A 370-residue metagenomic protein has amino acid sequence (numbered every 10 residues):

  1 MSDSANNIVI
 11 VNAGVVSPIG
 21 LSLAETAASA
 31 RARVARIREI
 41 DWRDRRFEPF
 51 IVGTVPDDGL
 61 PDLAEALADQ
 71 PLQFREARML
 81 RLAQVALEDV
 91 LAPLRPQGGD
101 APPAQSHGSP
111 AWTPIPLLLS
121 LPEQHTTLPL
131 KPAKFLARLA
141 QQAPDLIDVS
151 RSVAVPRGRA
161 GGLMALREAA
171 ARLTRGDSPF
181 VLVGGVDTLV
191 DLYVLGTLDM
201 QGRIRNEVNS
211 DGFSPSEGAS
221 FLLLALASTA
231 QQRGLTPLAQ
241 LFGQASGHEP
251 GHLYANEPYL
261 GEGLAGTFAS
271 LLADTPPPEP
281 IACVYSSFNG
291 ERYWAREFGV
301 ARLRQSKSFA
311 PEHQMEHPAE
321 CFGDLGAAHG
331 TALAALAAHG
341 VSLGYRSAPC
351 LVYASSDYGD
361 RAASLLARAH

Functional and structural regions predicted by a protein language model:
M1-M164, A171-D177, V186, V190 (+1 more regions): Conserved "HGTGT" condensation-loop signature of ketosynthase/thiolase-family condensing enzymes that catalyze
